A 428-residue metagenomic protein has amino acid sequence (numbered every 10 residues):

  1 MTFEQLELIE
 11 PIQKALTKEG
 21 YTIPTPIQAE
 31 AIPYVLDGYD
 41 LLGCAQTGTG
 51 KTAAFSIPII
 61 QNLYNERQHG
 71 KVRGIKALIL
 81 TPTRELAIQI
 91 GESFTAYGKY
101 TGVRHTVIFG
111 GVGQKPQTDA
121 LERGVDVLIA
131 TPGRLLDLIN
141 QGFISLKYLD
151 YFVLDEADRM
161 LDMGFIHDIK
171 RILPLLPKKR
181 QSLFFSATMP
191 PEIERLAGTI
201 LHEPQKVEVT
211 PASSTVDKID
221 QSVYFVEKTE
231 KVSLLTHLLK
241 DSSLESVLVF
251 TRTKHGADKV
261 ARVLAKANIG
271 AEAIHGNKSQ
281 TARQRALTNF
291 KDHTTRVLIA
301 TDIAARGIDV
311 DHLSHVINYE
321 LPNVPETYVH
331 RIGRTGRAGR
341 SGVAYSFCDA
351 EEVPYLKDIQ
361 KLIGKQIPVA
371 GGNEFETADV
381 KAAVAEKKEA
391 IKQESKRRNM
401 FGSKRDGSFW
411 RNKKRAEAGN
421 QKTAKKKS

Functional and structural regions predicted by a protein language model:
T2-K381: Conserved helicase RecA-like core
G70, D292, Q366-A370, E374-S428: Basic Arg/Gly/Lys-rich low-complexity intrinsically disordered segments
